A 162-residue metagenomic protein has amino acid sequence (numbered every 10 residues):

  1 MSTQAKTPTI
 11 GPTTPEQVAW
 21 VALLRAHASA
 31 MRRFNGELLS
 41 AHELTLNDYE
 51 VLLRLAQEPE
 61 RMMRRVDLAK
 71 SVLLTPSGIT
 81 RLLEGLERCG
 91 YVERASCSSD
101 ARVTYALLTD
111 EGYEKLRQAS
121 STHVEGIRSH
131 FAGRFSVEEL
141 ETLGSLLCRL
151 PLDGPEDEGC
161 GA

Functional and structural regions predicted by a protein language model:
M1-H42, C89-Y91: N-terminal leader segment of winged-helix/HTH proteins
M1-T14, V137-A162: C-terminal regulatory/oligomerization modules of transcriptional regulators
S2-T7, E84-T142: Charged, amphipathic alpha-helical coiled-coil/dimerization segments
L24, A28, L53-Q57, S120 (+1 more regions): Short, locally clustered residues in the helix-turn-helix/winged-helix DNA-binding domain
A30, F34, V72, K115 (+2 more regions): Alpha-helical linker/hinge and terminal dimerization helices associated with HTH transcriptional regulators
R32-T75, G159-A162: N-terminal helix-turn-helix DNA-binding core of bacterial DNA-binding proteins
R65, L83-E84: Short, hydrophobic-biased segments on the C-terminal half of alpha helices that form "recognition helices"
